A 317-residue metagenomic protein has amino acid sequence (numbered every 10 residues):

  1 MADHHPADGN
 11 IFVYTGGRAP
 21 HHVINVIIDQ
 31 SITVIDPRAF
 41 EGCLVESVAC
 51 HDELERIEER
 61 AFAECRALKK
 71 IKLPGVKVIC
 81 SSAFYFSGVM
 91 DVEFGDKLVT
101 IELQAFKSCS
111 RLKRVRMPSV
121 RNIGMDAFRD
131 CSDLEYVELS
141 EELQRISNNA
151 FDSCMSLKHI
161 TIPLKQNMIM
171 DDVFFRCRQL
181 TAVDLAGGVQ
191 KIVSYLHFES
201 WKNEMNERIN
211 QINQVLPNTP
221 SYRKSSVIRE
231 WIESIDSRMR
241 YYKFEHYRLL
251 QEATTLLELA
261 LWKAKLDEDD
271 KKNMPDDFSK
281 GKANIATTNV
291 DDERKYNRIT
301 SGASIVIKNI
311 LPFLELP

Functional and structural regions predicted by a protein language model:
A2-D3, A7-V13, H22-I28, S47-V48 (+4 more regions): A detector of helix-start/N-cap boundary segments at the beginnings of structured domains
A2-I11, P20-V34, C43-R56, R66-V78 (+5 more regions): Structural signature of tandem-repeat unit edges
T15-R18, F174: Leucine-rich repeat
D36, G124, S147, G302-A303: GHKL-family ATP-binding catalytic core of two-component histidine kinases
L180-P317: Cullin-RING E3 adaptor/co-adaptor recruitment helices
